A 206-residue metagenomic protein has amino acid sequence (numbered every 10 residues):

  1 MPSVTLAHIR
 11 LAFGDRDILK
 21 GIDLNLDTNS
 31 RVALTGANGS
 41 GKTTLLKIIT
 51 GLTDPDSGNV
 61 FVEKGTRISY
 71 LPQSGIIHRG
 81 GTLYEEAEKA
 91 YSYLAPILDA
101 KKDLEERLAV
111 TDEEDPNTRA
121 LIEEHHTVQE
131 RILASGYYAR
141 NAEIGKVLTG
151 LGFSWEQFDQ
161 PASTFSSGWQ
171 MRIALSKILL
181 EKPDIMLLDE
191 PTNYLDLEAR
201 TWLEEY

Functional and structural regions predicted by a protein language model:
M1-Y206: ABC ATP-binding cassette signature C-motif
